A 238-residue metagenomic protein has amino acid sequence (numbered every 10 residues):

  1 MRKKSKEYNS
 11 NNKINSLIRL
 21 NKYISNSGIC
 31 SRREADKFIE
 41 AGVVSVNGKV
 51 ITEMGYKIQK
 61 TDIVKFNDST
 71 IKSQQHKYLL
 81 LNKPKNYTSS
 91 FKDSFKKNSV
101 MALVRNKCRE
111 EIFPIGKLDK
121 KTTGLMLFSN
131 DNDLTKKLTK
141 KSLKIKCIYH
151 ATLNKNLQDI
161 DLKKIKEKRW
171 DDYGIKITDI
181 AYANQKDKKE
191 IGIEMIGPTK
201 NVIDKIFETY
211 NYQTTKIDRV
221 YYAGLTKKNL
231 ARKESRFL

Functional and structural regions predicted by a protein language model:
R2-L238: Basic, flexible Lys/Arg- and Gly-enriched helix-loop patches that mediate nucleic-acid binding at interfaces with rRNA
